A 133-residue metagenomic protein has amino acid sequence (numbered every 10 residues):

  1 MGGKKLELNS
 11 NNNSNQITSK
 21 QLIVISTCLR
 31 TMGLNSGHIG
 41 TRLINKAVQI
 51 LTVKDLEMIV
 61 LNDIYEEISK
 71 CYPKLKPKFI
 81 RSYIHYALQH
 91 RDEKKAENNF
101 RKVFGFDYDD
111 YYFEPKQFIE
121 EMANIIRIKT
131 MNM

Functional and structural regions predicted by a protein language model:
G2, N13-Q16: Charged, low-complexity, intrinsically disordered terminal regions
G2-L6, L29-T31: N-terminal intrinsically disordered, cationic/polar leader segments that include organellar targeting peptides
N9-N11, L29, D107-Y108: Charged, low-complexity surface segments at secondary-structure and domain boundaries
K20-L22, S26-S82, N99, Y111-K116: Conserved mixed alpha/beta catalytic, RNA-binding, or beta-rich assembly cores of soluble enzyme, regulatory
K70, K74, S82-H85, E93-M133: C-terminal engagement/docking regions of AAA+ P-loop ATPases
